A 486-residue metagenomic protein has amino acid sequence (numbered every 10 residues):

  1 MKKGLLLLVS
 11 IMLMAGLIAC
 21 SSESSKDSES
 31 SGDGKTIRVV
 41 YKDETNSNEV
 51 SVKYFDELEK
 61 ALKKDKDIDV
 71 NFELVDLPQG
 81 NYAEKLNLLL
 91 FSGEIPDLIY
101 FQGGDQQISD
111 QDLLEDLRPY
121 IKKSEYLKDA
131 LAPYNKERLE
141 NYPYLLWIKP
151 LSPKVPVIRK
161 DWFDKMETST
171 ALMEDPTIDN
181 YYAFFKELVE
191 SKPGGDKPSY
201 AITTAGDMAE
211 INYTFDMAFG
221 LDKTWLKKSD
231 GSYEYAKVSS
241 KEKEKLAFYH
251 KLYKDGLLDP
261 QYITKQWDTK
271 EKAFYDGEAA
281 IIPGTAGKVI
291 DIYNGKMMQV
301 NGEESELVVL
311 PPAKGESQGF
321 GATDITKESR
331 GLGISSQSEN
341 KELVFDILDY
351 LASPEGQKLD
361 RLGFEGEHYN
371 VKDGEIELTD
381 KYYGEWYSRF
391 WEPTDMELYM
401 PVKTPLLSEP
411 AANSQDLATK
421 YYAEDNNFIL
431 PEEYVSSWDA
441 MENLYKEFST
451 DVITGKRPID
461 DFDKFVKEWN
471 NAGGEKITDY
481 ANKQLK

Functional and structural regions predicted by a protein language model:
M1-G4: Positively charged n-region of N-terminal signal peptides that target proteins for export
L8-S10, L17-K486: Extracytoplasmic/secretory soluble proteins
